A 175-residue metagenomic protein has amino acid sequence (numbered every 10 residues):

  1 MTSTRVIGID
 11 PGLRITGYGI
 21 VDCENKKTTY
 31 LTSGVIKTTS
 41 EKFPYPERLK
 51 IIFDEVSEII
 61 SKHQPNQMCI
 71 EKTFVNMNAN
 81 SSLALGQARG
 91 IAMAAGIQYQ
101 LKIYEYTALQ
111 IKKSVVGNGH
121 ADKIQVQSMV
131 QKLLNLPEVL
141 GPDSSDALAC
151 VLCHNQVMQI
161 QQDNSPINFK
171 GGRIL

Functional and structural regions predicted by a protein language model:
M1-L175: Phosphate- and other anionic-substrate recognition elements at nucleic-acid/protein interfaces
